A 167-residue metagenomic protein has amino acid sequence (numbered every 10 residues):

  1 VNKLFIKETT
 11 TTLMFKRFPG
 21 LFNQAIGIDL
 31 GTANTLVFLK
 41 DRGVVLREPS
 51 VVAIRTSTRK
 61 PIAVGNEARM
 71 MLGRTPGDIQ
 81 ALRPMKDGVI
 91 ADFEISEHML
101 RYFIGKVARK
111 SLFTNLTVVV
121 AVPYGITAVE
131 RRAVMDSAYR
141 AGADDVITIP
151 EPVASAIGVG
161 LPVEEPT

Functional and structural regions predicted by a protein language model:
V1-T167: Nucleotide/phosphate-binding catalytic cleft detector across ATP-hydrolyzing and phosphate-transferring enzymes
